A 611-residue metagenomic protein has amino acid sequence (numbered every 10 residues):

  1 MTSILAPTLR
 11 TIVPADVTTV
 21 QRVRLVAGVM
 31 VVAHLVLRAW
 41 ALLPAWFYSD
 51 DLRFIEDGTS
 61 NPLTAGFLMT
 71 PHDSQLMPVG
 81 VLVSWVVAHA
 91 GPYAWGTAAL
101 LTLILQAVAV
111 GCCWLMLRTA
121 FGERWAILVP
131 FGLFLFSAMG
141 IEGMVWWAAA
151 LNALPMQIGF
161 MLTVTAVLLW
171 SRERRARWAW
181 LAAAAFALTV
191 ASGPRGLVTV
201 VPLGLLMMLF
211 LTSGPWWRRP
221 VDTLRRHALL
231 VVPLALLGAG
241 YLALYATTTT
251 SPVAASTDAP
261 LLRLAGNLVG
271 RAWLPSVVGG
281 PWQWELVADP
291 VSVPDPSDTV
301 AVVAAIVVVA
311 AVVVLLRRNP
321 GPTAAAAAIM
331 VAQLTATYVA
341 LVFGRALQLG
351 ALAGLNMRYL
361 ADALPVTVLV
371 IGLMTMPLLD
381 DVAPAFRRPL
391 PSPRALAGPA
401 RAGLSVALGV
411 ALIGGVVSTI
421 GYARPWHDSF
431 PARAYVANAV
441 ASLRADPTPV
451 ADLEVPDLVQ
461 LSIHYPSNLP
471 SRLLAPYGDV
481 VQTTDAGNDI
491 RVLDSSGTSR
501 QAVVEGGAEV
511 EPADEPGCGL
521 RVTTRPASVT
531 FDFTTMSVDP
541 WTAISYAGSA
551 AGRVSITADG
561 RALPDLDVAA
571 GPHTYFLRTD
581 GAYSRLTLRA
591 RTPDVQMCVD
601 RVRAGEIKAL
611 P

Functional and structural regions predicted by a protein language model:
T2-H34, R38-Q75, S84, A88-G96 (+13 more regions): Intrinsically disordered, polar/acidic, low-complexity terminal segments
P78, W95, A99, P130-G159: Aromatic- and kink-enriched transmembrane "portal" helix at the membrane-lumen/periplasm boundary that abuts
F136-M144, A243-S251, Y338-G350, G421: Juxtamembrane "helix-exit" motif on the non-cytosolic side of transmembrane helices
F160-W178, T375: Membrane-interface transmembrane helices that cradle and orient dolichyl/undecaprenyl
R177-P194: Membrane-interface alpha helices of multi-pass inner-membrane proteins
T199-G238: Perimembrane helix-loop-helix junctions
G321-Q348, G409-L412: Transmembrane alpha-helix segments characteristic of polytopic inner-membrane glycan-assembly/cell-envelope
L349-D380: Hydrophobic/aromatic-rich transmembrane helices and adjacent perimembrane loops
